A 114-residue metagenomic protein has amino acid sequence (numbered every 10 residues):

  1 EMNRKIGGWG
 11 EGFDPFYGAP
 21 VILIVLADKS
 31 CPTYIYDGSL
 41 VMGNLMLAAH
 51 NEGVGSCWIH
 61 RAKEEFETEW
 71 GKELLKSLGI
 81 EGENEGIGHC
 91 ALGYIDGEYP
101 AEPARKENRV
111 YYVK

Functional and structural regions predicted by a protein language model:
E1-K114: Acidic, surface-exposed loops and disordered segments
